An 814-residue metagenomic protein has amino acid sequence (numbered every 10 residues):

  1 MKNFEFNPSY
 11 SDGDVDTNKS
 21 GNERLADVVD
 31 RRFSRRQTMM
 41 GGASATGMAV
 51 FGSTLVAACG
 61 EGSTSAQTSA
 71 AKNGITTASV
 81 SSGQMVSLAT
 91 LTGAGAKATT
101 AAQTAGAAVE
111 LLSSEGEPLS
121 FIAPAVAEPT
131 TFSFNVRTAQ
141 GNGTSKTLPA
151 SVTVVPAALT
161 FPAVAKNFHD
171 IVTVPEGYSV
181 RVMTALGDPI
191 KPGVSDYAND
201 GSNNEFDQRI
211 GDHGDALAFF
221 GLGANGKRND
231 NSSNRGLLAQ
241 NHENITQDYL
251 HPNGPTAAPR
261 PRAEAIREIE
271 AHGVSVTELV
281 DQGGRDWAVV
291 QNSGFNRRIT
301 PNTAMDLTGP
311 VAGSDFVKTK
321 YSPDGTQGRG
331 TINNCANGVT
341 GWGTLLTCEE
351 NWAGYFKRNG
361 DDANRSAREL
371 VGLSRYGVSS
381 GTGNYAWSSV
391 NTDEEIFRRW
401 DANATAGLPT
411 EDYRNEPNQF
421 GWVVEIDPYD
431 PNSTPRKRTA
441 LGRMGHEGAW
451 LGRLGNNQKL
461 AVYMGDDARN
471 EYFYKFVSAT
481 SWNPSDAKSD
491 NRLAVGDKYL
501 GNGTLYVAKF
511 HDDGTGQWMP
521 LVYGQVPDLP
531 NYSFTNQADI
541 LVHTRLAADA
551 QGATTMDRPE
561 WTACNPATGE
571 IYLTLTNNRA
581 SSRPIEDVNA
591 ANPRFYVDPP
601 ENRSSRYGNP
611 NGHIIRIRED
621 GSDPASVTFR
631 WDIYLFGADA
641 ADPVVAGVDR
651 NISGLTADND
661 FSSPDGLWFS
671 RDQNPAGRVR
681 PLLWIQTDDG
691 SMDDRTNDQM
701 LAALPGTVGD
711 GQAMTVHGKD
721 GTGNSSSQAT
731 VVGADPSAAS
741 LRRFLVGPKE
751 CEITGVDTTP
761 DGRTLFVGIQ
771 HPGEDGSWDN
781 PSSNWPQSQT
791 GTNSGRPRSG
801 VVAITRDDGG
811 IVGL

Functional and structural regions predicted by a protein language model:
M1-Q37, S44-T54: N-terminal secretory signal peptides
A58-E61: N-terminal Sec signal peptide cleavage junction
A66-T77: Proline-enriched interdomain boundary motifs that mark the N-terminal boundary and often initiate the first structured
Q84-T92: A short beta-strand segment in extracellular, disulfide-stabilized domains
A102-E117: Low-complexity "stalk/linker" and mucin-like segments enriched in Ser/Thr/Pro/Ala/Gly
P118-A127: Extracellular/luminal low-complexity segments enriched in Ser/Thr/Pro
T153-L814: Conserved small-residue
